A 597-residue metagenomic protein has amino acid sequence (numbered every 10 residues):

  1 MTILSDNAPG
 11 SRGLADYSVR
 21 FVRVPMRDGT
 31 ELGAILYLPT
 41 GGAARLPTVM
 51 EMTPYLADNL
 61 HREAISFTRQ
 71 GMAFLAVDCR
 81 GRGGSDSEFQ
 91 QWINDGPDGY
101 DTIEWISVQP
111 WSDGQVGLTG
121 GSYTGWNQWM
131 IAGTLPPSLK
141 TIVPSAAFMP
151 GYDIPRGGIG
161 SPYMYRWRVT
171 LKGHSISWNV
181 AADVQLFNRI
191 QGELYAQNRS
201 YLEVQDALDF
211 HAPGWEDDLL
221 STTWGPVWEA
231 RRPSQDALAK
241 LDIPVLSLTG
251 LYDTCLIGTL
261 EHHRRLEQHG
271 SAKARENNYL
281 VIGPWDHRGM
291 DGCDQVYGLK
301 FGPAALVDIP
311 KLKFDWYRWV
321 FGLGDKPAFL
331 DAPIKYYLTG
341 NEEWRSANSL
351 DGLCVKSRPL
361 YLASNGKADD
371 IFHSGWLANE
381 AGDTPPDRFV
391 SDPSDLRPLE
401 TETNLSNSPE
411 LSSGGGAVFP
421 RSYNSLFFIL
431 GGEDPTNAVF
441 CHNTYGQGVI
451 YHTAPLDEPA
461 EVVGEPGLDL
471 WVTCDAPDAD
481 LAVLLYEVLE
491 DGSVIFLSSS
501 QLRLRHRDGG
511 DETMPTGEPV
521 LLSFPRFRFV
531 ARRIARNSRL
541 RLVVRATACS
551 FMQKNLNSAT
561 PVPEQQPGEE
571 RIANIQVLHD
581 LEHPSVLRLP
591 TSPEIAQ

Functional and structural regions predicted by a protein language model:
L4, Y195, R199, Q295-Q597: C-terminal, loop-rich substrate-recognition/catalytic regions characterized by aromatic stacking residues
S5-G42, H452, L456-E458, G510: N-terminal cap/lid segment of alpha/beta-hydrolase-fold proteins
T40-V108, R156-G157, D291-F301, N443-Y445 (+5 more regions): Cap/lid segment of the alpha/beta-hydrolase catalytic domain
R69, G133-K240: Accessory cap/linker subdomain of secreted extracellular hydrolases
A76, Q128, A274-P303: Catalytic cores of eukaryotic secretory-pathway lumenal/extracellular enzymes that build and remodel glycoconjugates
P110-Y123: Alpha/beta-hydrolase fold nucleophile elbow
L241, S247-T249: Short beta-strand/loop motif that positions the catalytic acidic residue of the alpha/beta-hydrolase fold
I257-N278: Active-site-adjacent alpha-helix of alpha/beta-hydrolase-fold enzymes
